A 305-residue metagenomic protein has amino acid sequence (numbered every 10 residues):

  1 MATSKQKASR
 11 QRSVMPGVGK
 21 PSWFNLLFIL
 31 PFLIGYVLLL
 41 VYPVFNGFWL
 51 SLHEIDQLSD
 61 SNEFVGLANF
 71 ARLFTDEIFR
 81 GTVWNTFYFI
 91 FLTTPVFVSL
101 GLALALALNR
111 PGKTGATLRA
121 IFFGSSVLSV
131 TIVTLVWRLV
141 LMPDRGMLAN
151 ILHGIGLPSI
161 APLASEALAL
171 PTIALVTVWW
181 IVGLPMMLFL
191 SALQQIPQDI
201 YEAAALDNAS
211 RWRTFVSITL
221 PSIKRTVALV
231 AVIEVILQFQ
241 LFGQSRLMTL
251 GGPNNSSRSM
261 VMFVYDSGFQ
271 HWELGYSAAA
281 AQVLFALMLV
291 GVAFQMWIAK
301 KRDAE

Functional and structural regions predicted by a protein language model:
M1-K20: Short, Lys/Arg-rich, polar N-terminal cytosolic tail immediately upstream of the first transmembrane signal-anchor
P21-E305: A structural signal for multi-pass alpha-helical bundles of membrane permease subunits that mediate small-molecule
